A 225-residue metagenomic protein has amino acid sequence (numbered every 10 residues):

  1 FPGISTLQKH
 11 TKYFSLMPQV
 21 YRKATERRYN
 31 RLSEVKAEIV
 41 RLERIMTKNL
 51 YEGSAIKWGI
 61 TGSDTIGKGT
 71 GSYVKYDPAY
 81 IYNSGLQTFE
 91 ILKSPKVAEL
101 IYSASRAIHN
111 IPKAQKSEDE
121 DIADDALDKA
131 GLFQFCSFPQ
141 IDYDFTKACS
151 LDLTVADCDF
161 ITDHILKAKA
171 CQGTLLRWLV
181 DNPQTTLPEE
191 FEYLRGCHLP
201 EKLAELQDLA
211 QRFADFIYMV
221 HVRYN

Functional and structural regions predicted by a protein language model:
F1-N225: Non-catalytic recognition/regulatory regions in large multidomain proteins
